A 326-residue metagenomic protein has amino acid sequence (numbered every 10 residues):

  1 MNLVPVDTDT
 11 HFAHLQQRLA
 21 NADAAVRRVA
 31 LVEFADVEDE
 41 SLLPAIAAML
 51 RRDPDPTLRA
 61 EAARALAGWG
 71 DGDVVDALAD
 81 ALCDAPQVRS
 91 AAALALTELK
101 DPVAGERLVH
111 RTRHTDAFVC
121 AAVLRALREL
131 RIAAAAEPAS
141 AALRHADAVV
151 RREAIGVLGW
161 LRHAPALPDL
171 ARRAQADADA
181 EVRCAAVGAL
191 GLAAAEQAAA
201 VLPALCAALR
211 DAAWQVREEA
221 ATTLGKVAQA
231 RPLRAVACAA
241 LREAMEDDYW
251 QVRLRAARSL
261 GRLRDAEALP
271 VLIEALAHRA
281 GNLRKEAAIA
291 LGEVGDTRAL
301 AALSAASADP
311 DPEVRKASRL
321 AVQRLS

Functional and structural regions predicted by a protein language model:
M1-A60, R64, G68, A308 (+2 more regions): N-terminal alpha-helical scaffold/docking segments in eukaryotic complex subunits
V6-R18, D39-R52, D71-C83, D101-R113 (+6 more regions): Amphipathic alpha-helical scaffolding segments comprising HEAT/armadillo-like alpha-solenoid repeats
A22-D23, P54-D55, D84-P86, T115-D116 (+6 more regions): Short inter-helical turns and helix N-cap capping residues of alpha-solenoid HEAT/ARM repeat scaffolds
Q87, A117, A122, A148-V149 (+4 more regions): Core solenoid repeat modules with strong leucine/isoleucine-rich periodicity, prominently canonical LRR arrays but also
W250, L254-A317: Ankyrin-repeat and related helical/solenoid repeat scaffolds used for protein-protein interactions
